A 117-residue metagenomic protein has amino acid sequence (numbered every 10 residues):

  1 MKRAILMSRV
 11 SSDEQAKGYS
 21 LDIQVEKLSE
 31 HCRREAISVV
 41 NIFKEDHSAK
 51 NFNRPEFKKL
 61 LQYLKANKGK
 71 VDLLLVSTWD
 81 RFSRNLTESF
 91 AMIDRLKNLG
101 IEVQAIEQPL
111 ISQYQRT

Functional and structural regions predicted by a protein language model:
M1-T117: Short, structured surface patches at the beginning of a domain
